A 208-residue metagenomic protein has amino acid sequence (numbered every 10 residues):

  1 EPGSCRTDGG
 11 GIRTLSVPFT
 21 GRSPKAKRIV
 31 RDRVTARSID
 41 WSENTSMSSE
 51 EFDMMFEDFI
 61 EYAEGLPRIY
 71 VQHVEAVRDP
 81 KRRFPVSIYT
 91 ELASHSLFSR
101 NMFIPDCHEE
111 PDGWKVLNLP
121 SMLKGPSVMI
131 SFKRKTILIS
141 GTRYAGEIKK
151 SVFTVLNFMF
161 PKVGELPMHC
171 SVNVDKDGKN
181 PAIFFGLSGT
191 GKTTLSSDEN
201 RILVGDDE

Functional and structural regions predicted by a protein language model:
E1-P181: A noncatalytic interaction/capping subdomain that flanks phosphate/NTP-handling catalytic cores
L119-P120, D206-E208: Short, intrinsically disordered, charge-balanced linker/junction segments flanking boundaries in proteins
T142-G146, S188-G189, E208: Short acidic/polar capping segments at secondary-structure boundaries
V174-D206: Glycine-rich phosphate-binding P-loop
